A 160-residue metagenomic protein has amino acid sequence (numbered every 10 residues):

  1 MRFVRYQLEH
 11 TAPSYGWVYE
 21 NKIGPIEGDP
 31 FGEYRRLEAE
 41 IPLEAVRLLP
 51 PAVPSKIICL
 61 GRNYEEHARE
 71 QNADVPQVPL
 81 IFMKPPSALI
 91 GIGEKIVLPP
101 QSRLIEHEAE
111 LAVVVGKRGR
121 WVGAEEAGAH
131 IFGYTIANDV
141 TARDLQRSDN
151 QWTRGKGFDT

Functional and structural regions predicted by a protein language model:
M1-P79, Q151: N-terminal non-catalytic cap/leader segment that marks the start of a structured domain
P54-I57, Y64-T160: Glycine-enriched loop-and-adjacent helix/strand subsegments that border the catalytic/binding cleft of enzyme cores
